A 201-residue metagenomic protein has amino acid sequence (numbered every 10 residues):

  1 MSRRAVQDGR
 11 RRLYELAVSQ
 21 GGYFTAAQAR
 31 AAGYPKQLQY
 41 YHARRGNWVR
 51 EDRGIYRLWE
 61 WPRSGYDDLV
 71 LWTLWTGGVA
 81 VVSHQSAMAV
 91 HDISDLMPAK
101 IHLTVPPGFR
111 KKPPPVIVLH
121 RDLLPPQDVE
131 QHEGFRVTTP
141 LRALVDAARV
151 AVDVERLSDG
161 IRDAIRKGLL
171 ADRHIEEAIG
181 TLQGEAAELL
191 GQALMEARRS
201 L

Functional and structural regions predicted by a protein language model:
S2-L201: Short gly/ser-rich loop at a beta-strand->alpha-helix junction or flexible surface loop bordering the NTP-binding
